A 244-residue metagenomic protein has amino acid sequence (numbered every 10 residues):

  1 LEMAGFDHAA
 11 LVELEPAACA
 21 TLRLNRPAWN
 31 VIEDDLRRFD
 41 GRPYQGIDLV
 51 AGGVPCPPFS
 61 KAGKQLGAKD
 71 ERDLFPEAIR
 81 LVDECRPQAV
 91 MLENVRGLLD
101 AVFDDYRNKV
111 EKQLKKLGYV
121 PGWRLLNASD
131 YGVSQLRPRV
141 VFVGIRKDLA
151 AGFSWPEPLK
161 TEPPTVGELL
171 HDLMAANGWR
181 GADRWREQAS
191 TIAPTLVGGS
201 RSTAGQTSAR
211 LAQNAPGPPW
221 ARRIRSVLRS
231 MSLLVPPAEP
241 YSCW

Functional and structural regions predicted by a protein language model:
L1-A4: Conserved SAM-binding loop of SAM-dependent methyltransferases across substrates and taxa, primarily the Class I
H8-A9: Short beta-strand element of Class I
V12-P16, E93-N94: Conserved acidic E/D residue at the C-terminus of a beta-strand in Rossmann-like folds
P16-A17, D105: Short alpha-helical
L22: Conserved SAM-binding loop
A28-D35: Conserved SAM-binding strand-loop segment of SAM-dependent methyltransferases
F39-L49, V54-S226, M231, Y241: Class I S-adenosyl-L-methionine
